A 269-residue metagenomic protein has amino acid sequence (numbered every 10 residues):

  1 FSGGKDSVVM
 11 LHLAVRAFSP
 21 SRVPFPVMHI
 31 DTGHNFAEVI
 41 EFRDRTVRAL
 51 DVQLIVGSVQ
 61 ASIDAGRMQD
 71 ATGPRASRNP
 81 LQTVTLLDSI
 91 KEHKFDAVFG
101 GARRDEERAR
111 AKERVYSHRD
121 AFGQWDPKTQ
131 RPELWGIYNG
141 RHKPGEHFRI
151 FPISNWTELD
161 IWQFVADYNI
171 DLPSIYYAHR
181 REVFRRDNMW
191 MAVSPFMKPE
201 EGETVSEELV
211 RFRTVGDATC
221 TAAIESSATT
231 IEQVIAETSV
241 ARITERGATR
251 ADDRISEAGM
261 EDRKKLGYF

Functional and structural regions predicted by a protein language model:
F1-G3: Glycine-rich N-terminal segment of FAD-binding domains in flavoprotein oxidoreductases, spanning the beta-loop-helix
K5-F269: Nucleotide-activated chemistry modules centered on ATP-dependent adenylation/adenylyltransferase
